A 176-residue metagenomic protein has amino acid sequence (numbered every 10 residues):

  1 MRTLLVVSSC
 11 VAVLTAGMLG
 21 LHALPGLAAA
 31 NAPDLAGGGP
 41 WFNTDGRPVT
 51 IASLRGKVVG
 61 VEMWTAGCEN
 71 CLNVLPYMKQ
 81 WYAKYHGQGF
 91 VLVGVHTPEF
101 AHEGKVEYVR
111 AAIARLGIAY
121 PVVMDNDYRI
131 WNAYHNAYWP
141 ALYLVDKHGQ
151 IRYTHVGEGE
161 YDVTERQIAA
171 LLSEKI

Functional and structural regions predicted by a protein language model:
M1-L4: Positively charged n-region of N-terminal signal peptides that target proteins for export
C10-H22: Hydrophobic alpha-helical membrane-insertion segments, chiefly the h-region of N-terminal signal peptides
G20-I51: N-terminal "domain-start" segment that seeds a small globular fold
W41, W64-G67, C71, W131 (+1 more regions): Signature tryptophan residues that serve as conserved aromatic anchors
V49-L72, M78, L92-V93: Short active-site neighborhood of thiol/selenol oxidoreductases, capturing the structured segment around
K57, A112-Y120, M124-A169: Thiol/disulfide oxidoreductase modules built on the thioredoxin-like
L72-L116, N126-N132: Structural microenvironment flanking redox-active thiols in thiol-disulfide oxidoreductases
